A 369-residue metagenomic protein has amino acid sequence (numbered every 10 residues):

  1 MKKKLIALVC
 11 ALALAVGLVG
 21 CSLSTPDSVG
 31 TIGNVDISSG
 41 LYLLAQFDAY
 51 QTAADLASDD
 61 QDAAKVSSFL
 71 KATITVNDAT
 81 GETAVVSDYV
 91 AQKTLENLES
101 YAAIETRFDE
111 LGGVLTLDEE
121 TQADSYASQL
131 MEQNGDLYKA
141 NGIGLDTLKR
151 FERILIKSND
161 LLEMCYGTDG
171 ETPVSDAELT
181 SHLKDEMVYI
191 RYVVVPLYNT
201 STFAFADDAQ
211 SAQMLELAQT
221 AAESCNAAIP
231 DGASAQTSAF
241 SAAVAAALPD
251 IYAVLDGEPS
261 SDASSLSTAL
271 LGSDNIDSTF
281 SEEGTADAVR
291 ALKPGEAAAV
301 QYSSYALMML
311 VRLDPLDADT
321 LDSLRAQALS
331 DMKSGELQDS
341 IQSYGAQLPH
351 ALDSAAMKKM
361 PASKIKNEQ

Functional and structural regions predicted by a protein language model:
M1-L12: Positively charged n-region of N-terminal signal peptides that target proteins for export
V16-G20: C-terminal motif of bacterial Sec signal peptides marking the signal peptidase cleavage site
L23-I143: N-terminal targeting/tethering segments
L23-T25, I32, Y138-E216, I276-Q369: PPIase-associated folding chaperone regions across multiple families
F47-A54, L95-T116, S125-K139, I143 (+10 more regions): Sec-exported extracytoplasmic/periplasmic mature domains
Q61-D78, S201-E223, T320-D322: A solvent-exposed, charged loop/short amphipathic helix patch at secondary-structure junctions
Q92-D124, L161, S260, A269-S273 (+3 more regions): Extended amphipathic secondary-structure runs
T220-E282: Peptidyl-prolyl cis-trans isomerase
